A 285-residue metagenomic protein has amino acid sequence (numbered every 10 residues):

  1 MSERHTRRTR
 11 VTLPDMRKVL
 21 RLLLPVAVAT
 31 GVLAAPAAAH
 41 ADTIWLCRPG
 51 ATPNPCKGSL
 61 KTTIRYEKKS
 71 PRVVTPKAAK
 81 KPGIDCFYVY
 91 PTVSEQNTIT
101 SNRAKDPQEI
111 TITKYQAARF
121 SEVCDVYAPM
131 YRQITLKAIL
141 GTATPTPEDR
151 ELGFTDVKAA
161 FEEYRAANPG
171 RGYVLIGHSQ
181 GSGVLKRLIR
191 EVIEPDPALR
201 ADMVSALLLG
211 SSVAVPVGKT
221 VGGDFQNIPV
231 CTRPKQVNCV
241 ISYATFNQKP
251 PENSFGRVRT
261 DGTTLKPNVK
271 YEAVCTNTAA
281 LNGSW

Functional and structural regions predicted by a protein language model:
H5-L24: Bacterial N-terminal signal peptides that target proteins for export
T30-A39: C-terminal segment of classical bacterial N-terminal signal peptides
H40-V74: N-terminal module-boundary/linker segments of secreted carbohydrate-active enzymes
T43, P49-T52, A78-P82, Y88-G172: Active-site catalytic motif of lipid deacylating hydrolases and related acyltransferases
V89-T92, M130-I134, H178-S179, L208-S212 (+1 more regions): Active-site-proximal beta-strand/loop segments in catalytic clefts of secreted hydrolases
T113, V184-I193: Short, well-ordered amphipathic alpha-helices
D156-A167, R190-W285: Surface cap/lid and interfacial helix-loop subdomains adjacent to catalytic sites that gate substrate access
G177-G181, L185: Gly/Ala-rich beta-loop-alpha elbow adjacent to hydrolase catalytic centers
